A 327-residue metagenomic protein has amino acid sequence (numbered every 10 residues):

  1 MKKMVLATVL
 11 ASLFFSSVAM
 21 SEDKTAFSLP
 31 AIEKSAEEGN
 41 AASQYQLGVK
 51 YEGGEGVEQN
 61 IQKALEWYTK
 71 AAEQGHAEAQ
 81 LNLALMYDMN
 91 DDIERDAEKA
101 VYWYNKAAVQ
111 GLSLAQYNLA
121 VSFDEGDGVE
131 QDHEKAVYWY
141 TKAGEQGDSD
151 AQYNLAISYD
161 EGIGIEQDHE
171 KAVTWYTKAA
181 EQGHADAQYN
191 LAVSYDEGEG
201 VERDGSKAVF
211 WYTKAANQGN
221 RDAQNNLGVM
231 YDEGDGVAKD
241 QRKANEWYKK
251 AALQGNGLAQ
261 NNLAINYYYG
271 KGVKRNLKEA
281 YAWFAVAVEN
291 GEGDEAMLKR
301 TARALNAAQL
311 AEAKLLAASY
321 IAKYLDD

Functional and structural regions predicted by a protein language model:
L6, L10, K24-F27, E289-D327: Terminal, low-structured helical/coil segments at or just beyond the last alpha-helical repeat
F14-S16: N-terminal signal peptide c-region/cleavage motif recognized by signal peptidases
S21-E55, K70: N-terminal segments that cap or nucleate solenoid repeat domains
E37-N40, G53-E55, N60, E73-H76 (+19 more regions): Short helix-capping/linker turns of helical repeat alpha-solenoids
Y45, E66, L81, Y102 (+10 more regions): TPR/TPR-like alpha-solenoid signature
Q46-G53, N82-M89, N118-E125, N154-E161 (+5 more regions): Hydrophobic face of amphipathic alpha-helices that form TPR/SEL1-like repeat modules and related alpha-solenoid
